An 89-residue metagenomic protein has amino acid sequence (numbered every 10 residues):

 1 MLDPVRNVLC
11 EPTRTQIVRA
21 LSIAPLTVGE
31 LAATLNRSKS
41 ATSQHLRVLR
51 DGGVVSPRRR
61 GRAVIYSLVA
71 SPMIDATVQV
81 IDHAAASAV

Functional and structural regions predicted by a protein language model:
M1-R6, I65-V89: Conserved segment of winged-helix/HTH DNA-binding domains
P4, T15-I17: Pre-recognition alpha-helix immediately N-terminal to the DNA-recognition helix within helix-turn-helix or winged-helix
L9, L21-A24: Short helix-to-turn junction characteristic of helix-turn-helix DNA-binding domains, especially the helix
I17, L31-A33: A short acidic, leucine-rich amphipathic alpha-helix
A24-T27, S38-A41: Helix-turn-helix DNA-binding motif, specifically the short coil turn and the N-cap/start of the second
A33, Q44, R50-D51: Alpha-helical residues within the helix-turn-helix
R50-R60, S67: Beta-hairpin "wing" of winged helix-turn-helix
